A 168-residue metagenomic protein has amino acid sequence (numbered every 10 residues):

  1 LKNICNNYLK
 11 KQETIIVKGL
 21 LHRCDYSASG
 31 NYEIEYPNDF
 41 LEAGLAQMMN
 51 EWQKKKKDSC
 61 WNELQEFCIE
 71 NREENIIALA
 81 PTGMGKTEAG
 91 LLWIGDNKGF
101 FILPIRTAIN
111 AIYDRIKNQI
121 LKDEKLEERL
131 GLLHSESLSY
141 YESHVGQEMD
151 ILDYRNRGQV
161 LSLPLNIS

Functional and structural regions predicted by a protein language model:
L1-S168: N-terminal helicase ATP-binding lobe
